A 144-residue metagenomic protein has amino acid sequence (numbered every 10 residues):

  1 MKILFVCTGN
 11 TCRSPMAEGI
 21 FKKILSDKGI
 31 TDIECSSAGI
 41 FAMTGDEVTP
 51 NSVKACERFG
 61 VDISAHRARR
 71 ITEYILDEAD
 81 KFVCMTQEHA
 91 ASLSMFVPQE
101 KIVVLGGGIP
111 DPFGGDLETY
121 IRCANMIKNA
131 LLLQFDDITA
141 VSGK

Functional and structural regions predicted by a protein language model:
M1-I75, I138-K144: Conserved active-site segments centered on acidic
I3, K81-F82: A residue-level structural signature of the nucleotidyltransferase/glycosyltransferase Rossmann-like core
K81, Q87-K144: Phosphate-binding/catalytic loops
